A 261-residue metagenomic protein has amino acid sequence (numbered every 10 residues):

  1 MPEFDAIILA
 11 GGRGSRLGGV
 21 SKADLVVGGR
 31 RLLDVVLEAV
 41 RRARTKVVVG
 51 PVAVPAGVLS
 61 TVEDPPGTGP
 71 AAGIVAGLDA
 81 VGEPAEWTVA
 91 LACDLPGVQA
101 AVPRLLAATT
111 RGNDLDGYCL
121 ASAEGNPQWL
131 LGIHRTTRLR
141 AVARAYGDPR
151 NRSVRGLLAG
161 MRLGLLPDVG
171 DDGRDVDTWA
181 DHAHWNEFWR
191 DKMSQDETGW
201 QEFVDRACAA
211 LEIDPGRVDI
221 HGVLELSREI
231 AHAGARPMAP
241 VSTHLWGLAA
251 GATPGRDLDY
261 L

Functional and structural regions predicted by a protein language model:
P2-N151, A159-G173, W179-A183: Nucleotide and nucleotide-moiety/phosphate-recognizing core
V47-A56, I213-S227: Acidic-glycine-rich active-site phosphate/pyrophosphate-binding loop
V81-T88, A235-M238, L248-D259: Short helix-capping/linker segments at secondary-structure and domain boundaries
Q99-L106, V241-A252: Hydrophobic/aromatic-rich, well-ordered segments within soluble, folded domains that form packed cores
F188-K192: Hydrophobic helical membrane-anchoring modules
Q195-E197, V204-C208, E225, R256-L261: C-terminal binding/interaction regions
G199-D219: Short amphipathic alpha-helical segments that predominantly mediate membrane engagement
V218-A249: Amphipathic, hydrophobic secondary-structure cores in small proteins
